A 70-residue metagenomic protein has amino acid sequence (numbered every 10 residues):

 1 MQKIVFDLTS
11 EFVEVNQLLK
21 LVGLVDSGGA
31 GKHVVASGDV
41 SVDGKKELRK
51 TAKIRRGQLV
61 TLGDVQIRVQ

Functional and structural regions predicted by a protein language model:
M1-V13: A detector for short, charged/polar N-terminal pre-domain segments
V5, L59-Q70: A positively charged, amphipathic N-terminal helix/segment that binds anionic biomolecules
S10, D26, T61-D64: Generic detector of low-complexity/intrinsically disordered segments and short hydrophobic N-terminal stretches
E14-R56: A basic, amphipathic helix-loop patch mediating RNA/tRNA/ribosome contacts
